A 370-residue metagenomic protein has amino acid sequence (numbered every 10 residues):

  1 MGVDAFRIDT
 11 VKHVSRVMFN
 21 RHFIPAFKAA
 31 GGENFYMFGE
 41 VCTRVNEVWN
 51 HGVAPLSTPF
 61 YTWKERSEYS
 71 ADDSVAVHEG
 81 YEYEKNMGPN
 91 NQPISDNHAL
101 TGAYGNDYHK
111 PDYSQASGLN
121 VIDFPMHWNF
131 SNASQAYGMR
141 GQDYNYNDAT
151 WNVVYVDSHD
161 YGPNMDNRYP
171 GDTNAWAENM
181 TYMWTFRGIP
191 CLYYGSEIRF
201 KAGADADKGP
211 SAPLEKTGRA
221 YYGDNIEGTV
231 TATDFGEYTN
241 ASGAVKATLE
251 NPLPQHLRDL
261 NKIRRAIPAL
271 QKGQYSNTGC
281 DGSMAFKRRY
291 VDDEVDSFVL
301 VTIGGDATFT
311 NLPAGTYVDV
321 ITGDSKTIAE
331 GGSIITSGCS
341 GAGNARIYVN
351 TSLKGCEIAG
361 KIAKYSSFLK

Functional and structural regions predicted by a protein language model:
D4-D148, N152, G171-T173, N179-T185 (+6 more regions): Active-site-proximal helices and loops of the catalytic beta/alpha 8
A149-P170: Active-site clefts of carbohydrate-active enzymes
R187-I189: Short glycine-/polar-rich loops that comprise or flank the Walker A/P-loop and associated switch/sensor motifs
G355: Short acidic/polar inter-strand loop motif in beta-rich domains
